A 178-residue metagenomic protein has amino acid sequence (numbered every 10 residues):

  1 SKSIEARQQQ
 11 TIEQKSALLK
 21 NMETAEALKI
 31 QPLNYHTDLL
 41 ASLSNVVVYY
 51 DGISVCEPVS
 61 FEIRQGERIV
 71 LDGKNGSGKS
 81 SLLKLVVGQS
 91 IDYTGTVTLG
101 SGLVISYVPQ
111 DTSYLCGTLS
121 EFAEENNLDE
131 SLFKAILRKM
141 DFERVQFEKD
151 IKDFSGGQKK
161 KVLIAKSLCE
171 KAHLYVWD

Functional and structural regions predicted by a protein language model:
S1-D51: Coupling and communication elements adjacent to P-loop NTPase active sites across diverse families
S3, D38, G100, L128-L132 (+1 more regions): Charged, alpha-helix-enriched surfaces in structured cytosolic catalytic cores of large nucleotide-utilizing machines
T37, Q65, S101-G102, E170-K171: Short loop/turn elements that form and flank the Walker-type P-loop nucleotide-binding site in RecA-like NTPase cores
L43-V47, I53-R64, G95: Conserved beta-strand
G66-E67, K160: Pre-Walker A (Motif I) flank of P-loop NTPase domains
R68-S77, S81-F133: ABC ATPase nucleotide-binding domain signature region
V108, Y175-D178: Catalytic Walker B motif of ABC-type/P-loop ATPase nucleotide-binding domains
Q110-H173: ABC-family P-loop ATPase nucleotide-binding domains
